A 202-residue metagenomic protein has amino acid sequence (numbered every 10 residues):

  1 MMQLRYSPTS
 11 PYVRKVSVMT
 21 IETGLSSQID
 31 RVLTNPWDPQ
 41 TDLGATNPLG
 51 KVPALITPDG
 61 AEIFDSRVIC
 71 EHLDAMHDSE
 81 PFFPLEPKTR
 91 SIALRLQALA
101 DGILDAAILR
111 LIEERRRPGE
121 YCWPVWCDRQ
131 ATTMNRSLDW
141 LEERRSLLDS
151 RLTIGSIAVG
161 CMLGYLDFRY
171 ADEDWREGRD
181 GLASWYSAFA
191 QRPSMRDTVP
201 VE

Functional and structural regions predicted by a protein language model:
M1-P124: GST-like domain detector, emphasizing the conserved glutathione-binding G-site in the N-terminal thioredoxin-like
S26, S79-E80, D174-R176, R196: Short coil/loop linkers at secondary-structure junctions
V68, G181, S194: Residue-level recognition of oxygen-bearing side chains
C70, D74, L94-Q97, L138 (+2 more regions): Non-transmembrane alpha-helical segments in soluble domains of secreted/periplasmic/extracellular proteins
A100-S187: GST-like fold's C-terminal all-alpha helical module
I112, V199-E202: Short coil/turn segments at secondary-structure boundaries
S184-T198: Charged phosphate-binding loop/patch that engages nucleotide di/tri-phosphates or the phosphate backbone of nucleic
